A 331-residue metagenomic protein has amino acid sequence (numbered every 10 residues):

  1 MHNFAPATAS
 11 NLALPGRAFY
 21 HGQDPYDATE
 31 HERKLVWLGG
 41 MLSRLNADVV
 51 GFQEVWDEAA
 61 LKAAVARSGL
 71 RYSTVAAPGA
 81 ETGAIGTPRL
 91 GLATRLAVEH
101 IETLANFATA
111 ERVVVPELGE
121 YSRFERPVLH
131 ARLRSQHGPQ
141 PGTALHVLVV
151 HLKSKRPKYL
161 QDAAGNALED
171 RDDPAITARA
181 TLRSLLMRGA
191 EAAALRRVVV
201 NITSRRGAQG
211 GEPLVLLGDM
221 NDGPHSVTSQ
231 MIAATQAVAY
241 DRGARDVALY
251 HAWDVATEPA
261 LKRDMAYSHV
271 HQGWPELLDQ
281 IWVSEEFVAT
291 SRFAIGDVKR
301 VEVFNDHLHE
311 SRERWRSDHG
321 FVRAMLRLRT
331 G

Functional and structural regions predicted by a protein language model:
M1-R71, A76-L90, L168-D173, A193 (+3 more regions): N-terminal, active-site-proximal structural segment of metallo-dependent hydrolase catalytic domains
H2, V55-W56, K153, M220-G223: Catalytic metal-binding/acid-base residues of hydrolase active sites
F4-A9, R156-Y159, T290-S291: Short, solvent-exposed loop/turn elements at domain surfaces
E30-W37, R123-E125, R183-A194: Soluble or luminal CAZymes and related metallo-dependent hydrolases
V49-G51, V55-P157: Structured beta-strand-rich core segments of catalytic domains in phosphoester-bond hydrolases
E58, E99-T103, E117, S122-F124 (+3 more regions): Metal-dependent phosphoester-hydrolase catalytic domains
P127, I176-A180, R263-M265: Flexible glycine/proline-enriched surface loops and loop-helix/loop-strand junctions
Q136-L148, L152-A193, R197: Metal-dependent phosphoester/phosphodiester hydrolase catalytic core
